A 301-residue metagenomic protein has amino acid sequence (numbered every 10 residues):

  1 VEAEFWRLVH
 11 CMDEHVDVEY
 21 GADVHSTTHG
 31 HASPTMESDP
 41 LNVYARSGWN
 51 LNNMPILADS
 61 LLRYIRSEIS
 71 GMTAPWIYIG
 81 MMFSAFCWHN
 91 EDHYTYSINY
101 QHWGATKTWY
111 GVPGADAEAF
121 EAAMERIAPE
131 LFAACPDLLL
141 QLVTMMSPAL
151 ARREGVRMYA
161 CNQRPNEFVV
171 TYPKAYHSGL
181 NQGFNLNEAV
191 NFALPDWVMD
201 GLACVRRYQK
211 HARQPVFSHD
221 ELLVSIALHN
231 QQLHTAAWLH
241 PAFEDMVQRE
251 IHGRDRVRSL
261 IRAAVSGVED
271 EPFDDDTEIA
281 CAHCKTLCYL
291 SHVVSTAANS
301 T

Functional and structural regions predicted by a protein language model:
V1-P165, Y172-T301: Conserved N-terminal structural segment that caps and organizes enzyme catalytic cores in eukaryotes
